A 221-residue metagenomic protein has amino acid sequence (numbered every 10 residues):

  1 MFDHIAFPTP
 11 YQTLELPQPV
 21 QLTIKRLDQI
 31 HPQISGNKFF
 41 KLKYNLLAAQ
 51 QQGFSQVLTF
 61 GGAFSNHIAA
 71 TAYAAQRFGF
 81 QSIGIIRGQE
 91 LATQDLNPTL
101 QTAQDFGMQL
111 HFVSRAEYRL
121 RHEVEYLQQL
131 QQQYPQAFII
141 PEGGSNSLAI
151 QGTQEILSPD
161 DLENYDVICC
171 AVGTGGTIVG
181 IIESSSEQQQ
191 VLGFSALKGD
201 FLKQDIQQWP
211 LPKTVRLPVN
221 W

Functional and structural regions predicted by a protein language model:
M1-W221: PLP-dependent amino-acid enzyme catalytic core
